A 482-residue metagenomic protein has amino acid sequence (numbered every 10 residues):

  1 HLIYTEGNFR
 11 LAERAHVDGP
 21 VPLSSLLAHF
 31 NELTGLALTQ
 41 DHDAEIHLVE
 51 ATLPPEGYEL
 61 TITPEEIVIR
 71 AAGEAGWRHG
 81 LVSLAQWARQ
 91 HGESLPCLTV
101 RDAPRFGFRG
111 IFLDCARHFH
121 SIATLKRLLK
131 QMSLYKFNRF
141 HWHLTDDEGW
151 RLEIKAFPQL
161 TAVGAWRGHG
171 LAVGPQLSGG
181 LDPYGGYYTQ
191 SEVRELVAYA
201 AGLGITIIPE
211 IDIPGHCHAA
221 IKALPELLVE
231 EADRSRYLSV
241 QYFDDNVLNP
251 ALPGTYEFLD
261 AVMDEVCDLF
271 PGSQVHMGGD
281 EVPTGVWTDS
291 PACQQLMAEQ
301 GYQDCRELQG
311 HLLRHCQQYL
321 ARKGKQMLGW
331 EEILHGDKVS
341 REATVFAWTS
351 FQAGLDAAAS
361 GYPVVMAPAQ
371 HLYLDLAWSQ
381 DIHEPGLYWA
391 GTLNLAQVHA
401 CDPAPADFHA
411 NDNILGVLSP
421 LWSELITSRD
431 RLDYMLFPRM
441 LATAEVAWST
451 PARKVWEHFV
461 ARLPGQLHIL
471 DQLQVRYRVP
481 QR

Functional and structural regions predicted by a protein language model:
H1-R109, A321-L334, V339, G465-R482: Acidic, contiguous N-terminal accessory segments
S25, T124-R127, Y188-E195, G254-A261 (+7 more regions): Generic recognition of stable, solvent-exposed alpha-helical segments in well-folded globular domains
L36, F137, L203-I205, K325 (+1 more regions): Short glycine/serine/threonine/alanine-rich loop segments
L53-E257, A261-Q274, H315, Y319 (+1 more regions): Feature activates predominantly on carbohydrate-active enzymes
F119-S121, D147-E153, P214-A220, H276 (+5 more regions): Flexible loop/turn segments at secondary-structure boundaries
A220-E226, Y237-A343, W348-G361: Active-site neighborhood of glycoside hydrolase catalytic domains
Q326-A343, A347-R482: Flexible, acidic glycine-rich loops studded with aromatic residues
